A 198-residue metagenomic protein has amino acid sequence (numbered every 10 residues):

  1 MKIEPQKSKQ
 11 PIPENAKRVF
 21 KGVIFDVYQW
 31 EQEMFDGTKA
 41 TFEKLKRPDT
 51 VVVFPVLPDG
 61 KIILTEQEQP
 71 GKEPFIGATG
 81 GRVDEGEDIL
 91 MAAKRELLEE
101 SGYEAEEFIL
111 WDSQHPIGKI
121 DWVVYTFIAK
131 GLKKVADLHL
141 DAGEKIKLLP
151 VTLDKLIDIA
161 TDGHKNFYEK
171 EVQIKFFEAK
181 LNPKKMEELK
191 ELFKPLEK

Functional and structural regions predicted by a protein language model:
M1-K21: Extreme N-terminal tail/first-helix region
K2-S8, E85, K119, V124 (+1 more regions): Nudix hydrolase/Nudix homology domain
E14-V52, P58: Acidic, metal-coordinating catalytic segment for phosphate/diphosphate chemistry, firing primarily on the Nudix
K17, W111-P116: Short, solvent-exposed loop/turn elements at beta->coil junctions and helix N-caps that rim active or binding pockets
V27-Q29, F54, L64, T126-I128 (+1 more regions): Conserved hydrophobic/aromatic beta-strand scaffold that supports enzyme active sites
E31-D36, I117-V135, L149: Active-site-adjacent beta-strand/loop module that shapes the phosphate/pyrophosphate-binding cleft
V51-R95: Conserved Nudix-box catalytic region and its N-terminal flanking loop in Nudix hydrolases and closely related
G77-W111, F127, G143, T152: The catalytic Nudix box helix
